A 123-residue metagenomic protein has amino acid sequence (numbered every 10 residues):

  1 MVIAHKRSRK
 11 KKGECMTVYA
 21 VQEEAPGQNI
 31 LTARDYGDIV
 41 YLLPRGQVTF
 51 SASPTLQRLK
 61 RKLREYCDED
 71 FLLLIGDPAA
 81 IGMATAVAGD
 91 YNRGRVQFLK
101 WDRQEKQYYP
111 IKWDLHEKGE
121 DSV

Functional and structural regions predicted by a protein language model:
M1-F71, M83-V123: Long, low-complexity, Lys/Arg-enriched
L74: Short, surface-exposed polybasic-aromatic patches that bind anionic ligands, especially phosphate groups
